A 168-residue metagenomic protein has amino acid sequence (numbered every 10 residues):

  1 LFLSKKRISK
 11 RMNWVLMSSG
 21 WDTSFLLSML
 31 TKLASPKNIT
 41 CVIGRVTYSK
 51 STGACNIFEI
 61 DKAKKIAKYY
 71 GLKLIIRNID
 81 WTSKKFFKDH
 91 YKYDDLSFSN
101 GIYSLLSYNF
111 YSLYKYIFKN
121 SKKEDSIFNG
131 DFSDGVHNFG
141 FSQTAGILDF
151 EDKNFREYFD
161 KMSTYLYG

Functional and structural regions predicted by a protein language model:
L1-G168: ATP-dependent adenylate-handling active sites, centered on carboxylate activation for C-N bond formation
